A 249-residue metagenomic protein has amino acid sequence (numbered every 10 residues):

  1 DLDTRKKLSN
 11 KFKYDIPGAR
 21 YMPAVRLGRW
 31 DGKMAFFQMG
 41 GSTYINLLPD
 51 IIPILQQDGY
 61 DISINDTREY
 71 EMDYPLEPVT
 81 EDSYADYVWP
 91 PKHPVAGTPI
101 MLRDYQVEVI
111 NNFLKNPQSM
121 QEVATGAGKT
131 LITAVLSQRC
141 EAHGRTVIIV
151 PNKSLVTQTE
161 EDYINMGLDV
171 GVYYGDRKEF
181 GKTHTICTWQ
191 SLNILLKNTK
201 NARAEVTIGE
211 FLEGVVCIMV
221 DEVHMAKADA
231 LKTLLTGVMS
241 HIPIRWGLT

Functional and structural regions predicted by a protein language model:
D1-E69: N-terminal accessory nucleic-acid engagement/regulatory domains that precede and modulate ATP-driven motor cores
D15, E141, T146, K153-K178: Conserved helix-turn-beta segment of the N-terminal RecA-like "Helicase ATP-binding" lobe in SF1/SF2 helicases
I45-Q106: Pre-P-loop entry segment of helicase/translocase ATPase cores
M101, Y105, K115-C140: Walker A/P-loop
I132-L136, L155, A230: Hydrophobic positions on the alpha1 helix immediately C-terminal to the Walker A/P-loop
I148, T185-C187, I218: Hydrophobic positions in the central parallel beta-sheet of the AAA+
Y163-E205: Inter-Walker segment of RecA-like/P-loop motor cores
W189-L248: SF2 helicase catalytic motif II
